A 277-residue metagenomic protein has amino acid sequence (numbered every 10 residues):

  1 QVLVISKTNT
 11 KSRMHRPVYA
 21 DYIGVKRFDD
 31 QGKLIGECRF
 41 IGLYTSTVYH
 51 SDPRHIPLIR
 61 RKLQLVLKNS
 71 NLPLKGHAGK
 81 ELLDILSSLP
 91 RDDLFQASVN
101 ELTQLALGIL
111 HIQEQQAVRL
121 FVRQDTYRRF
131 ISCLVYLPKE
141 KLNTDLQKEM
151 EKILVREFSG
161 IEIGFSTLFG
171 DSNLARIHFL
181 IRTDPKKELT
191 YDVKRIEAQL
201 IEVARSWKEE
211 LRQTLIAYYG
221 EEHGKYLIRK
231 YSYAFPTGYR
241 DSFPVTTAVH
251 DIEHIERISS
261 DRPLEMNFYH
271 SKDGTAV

Functional and structural regions predicted by a protein language model:
Q1-G164, L168-V277: Non-catalytic interaction/regulatory segments
